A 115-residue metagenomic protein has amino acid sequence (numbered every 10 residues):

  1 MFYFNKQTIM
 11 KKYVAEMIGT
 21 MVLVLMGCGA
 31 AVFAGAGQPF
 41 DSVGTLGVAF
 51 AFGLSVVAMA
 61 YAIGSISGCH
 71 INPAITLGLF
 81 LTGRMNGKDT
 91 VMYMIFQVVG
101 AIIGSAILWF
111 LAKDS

Functional and structural regions predicted by a protein language model:
M1-S115: Membrane-interface helix-loop junctions and terminal tails of multi-pass membrane proteins
